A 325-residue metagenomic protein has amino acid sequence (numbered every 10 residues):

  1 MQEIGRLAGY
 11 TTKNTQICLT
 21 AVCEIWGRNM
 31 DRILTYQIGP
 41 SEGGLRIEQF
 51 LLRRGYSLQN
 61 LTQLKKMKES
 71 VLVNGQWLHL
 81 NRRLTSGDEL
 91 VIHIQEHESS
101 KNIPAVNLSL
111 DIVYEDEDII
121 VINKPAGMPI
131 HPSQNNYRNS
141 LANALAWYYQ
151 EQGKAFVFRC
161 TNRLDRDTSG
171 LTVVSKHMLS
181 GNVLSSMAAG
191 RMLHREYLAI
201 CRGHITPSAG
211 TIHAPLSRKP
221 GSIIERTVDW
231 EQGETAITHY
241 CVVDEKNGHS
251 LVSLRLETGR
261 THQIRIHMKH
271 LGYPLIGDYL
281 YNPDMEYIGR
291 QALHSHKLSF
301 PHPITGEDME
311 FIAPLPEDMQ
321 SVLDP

Functional and structural regions predicted by a protein language model:
Y10-T211, P215-S217, D318-V322: RNA pseudouridine synthases
L19-N60, L110, W230-E234, D244-N247 (+2 more regions): Pseudouridine synthases involved in rRNA/tRNA modification
W77, N247-R255: Short histidine-centered loop motifs in beta-beta connectors
H79-R83, S253, R290: Short, surface-exposed secondary-structure edge patches
I92-Q95, G221-I224, T235, D278-D284: Short Pro/Gly-enriched beta-strand edge/turn motifs at strand-loop
I120, Y197, S250-V252, H294-H296: Short beta-strand micro-motifs in enzyme catalytic cores
Y240: Long C-terminal interaction/binding lobes of large macromolecular proteins
